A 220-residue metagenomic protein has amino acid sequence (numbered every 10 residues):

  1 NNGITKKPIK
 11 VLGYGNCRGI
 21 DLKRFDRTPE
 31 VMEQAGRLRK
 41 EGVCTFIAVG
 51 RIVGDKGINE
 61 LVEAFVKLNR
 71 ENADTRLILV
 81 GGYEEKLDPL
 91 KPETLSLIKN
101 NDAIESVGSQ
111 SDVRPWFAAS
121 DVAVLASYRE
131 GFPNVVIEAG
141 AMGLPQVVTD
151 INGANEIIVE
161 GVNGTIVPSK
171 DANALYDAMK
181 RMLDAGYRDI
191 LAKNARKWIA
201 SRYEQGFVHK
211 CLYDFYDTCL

Functional and structural regions predicted by a protein language model:
N1-V31: Donor nucleotide-sugar binding/catalytic pocket of nucleotide-sugar-dependent glycosyltransferases
L38-K56, V62-F65, I78: Conserved donor-binding/catalytic core segment of Leloir-type glycosyltransferases
R76-A103, V107: Short, structured helix-loop element that forms part of the nucleotide-activated donor/catalytic region
S109, Y128: Aromatic "clamp/platform" in nucleotide-sugar-dependent glycosyltransferases that forms part of the donor/acceptor
F117, A123-V124, Q146: A short hydrophobic beta-strand element within the catalytic core of glycosyltransferases that build diverse glycans
V136, P145-V148: Short hydrophobic beta-strand element within catalytic cores of glycosyltransferases and related nucleotide-activated
E160-G161, T165-A172, R181-G186: Conserved acidic donor-binding segment of nucleotide-sugar-dependent glycosyltransferases
Y187-R202, V208, Y213-D214: A short, well-ordered alpha-helix in the C-terminal region of glycosyltransferases
